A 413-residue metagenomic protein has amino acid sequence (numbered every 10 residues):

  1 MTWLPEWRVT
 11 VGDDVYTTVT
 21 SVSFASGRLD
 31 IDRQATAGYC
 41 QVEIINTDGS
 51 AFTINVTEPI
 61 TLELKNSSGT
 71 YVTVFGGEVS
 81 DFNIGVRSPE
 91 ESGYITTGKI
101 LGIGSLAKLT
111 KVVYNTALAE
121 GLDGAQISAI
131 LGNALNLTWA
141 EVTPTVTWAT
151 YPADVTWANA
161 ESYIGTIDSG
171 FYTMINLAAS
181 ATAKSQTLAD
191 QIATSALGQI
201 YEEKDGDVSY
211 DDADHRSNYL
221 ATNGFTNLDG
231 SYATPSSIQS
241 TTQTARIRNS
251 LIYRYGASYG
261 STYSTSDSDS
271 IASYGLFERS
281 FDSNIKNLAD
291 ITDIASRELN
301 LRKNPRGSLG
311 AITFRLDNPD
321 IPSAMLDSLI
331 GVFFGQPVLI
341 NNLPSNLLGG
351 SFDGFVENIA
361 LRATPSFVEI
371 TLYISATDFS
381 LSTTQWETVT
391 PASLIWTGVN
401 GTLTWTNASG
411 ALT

Functional and structural regions predicted by a protein language model:
M1-Y16, A119-G121, A125, T187-D353 (+3 more regions): Acidic, small/polar-enriched beta strand-loop surface segments
T2-R8, G12-Y16, A25, D30-Q41 (+3 more regions): Surface-exposed cap/loop segments at beta↔alpha junctions
V19, V79-D81, A233-S236, V356: A structural signal for short, hydrophobic beta-strand segments that form beta-sheets in beta-rich/all-beta domains
G38-C40, T173, G310: Short amphipathic alpha-helical segments
V42, I192, V356: Terminal peptide-recognition signature
N55-P59, A181-T182, F333-N341: Glycine-centered loop/turn motifs
S68-Y71, S88-T242: Charged- and aromatic-enriched interaction segments used to assemble and dock large macromolecular complexes
V74-I84, S351-R362: Short beta-strand-centered aromatic/proline hotspots
